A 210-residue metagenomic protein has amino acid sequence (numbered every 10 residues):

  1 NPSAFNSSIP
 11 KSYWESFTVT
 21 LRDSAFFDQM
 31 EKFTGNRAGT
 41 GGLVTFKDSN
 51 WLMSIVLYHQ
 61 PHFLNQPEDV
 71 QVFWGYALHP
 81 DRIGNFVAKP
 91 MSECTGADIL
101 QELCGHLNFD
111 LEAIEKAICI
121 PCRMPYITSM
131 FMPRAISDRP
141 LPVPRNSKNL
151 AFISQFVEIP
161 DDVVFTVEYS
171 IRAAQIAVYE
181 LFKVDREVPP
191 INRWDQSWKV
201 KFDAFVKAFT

Functional and structural regions predicted by a protein language model:
N1-W194: C-terminal segments that line or cap access tunnels to active or ligand-binding sites in enzymes and enzyme-associated
Q196-T210: Acidic, Ser/Thr-rich low-complexity intrinsically disordered segments
